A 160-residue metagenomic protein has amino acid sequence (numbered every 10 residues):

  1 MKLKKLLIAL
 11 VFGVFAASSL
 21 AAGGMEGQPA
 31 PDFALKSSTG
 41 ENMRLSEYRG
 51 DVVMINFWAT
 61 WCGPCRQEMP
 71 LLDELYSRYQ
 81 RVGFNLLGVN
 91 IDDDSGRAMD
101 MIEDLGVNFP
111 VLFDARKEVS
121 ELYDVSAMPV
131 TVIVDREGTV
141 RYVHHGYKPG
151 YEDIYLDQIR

Functional and structural regions predicted by a protein language model:
L3-F12, A17-D32: N-proximal helix/coil linker or "cap" segments that precede and/or mark the start of modular domains
G24, S37-S38, V134-D135: Short, acidic, Ser/Thr-enriched surface-loop or helix-capping motifs
G27, D32-V53, Y76-Y79: A short beta-strand-turn-helix
D51-V53, F57-W61, A127: Short pre-active-site segment immediately N-terminal to redox-active cysteine/selenocysteine motifs in thiol-based
M54-I55, L86, T131: Hydrophobic beta-strand anchors of alpha/beta hydrolase catalytic cores
F57-E74: Conserved redox-active cysteine motifs that mediate thiol-disulfide chemistry, especially di-cysteine Cys-X(1-2)-Cys
G83-S95, V107-R116: Thiol-based oxidoreductase modules, predominantly thioredoxin-like and allied folds used for disulfide exchange
D100-N108, D114-Q158: Thiol/disulfide oxidoreductase modules built on the thioredoxin-like
